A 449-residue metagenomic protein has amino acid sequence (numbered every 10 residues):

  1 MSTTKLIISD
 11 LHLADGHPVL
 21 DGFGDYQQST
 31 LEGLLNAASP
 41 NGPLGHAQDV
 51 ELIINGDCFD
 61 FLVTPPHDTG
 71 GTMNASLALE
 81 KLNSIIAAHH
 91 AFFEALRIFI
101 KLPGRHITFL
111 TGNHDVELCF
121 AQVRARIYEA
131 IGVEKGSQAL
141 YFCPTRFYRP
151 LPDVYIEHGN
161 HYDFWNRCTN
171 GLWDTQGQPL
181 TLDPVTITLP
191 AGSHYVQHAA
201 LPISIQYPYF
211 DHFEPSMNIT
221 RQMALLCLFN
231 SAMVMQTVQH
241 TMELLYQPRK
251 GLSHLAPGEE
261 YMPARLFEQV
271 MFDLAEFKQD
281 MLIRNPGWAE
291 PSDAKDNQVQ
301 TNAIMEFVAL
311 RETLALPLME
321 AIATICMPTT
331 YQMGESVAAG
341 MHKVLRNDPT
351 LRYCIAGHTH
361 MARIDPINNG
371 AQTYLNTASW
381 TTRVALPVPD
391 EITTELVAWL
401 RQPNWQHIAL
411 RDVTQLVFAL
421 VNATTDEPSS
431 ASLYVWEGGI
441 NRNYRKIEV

Functional and structural regions predicted by a protein language model:
M1-V449: Extended recognition/assembly regions associated with phosphoester-bond processing machinery
